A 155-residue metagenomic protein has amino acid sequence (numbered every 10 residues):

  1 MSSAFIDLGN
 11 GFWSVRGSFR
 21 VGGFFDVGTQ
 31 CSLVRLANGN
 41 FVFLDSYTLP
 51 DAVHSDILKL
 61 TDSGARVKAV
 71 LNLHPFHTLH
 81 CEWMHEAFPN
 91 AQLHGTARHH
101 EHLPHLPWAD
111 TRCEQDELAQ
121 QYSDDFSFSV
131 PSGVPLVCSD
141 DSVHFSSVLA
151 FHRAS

Functional and structural regions predicted by a protein language model:
M1-N38: Zn-dependent metallo-beta-lactamase
S2-W13, F43-L49, S142-S155: Metallo-beta-lactamase
S18-F19, N38-D51: Glycine-rich phosphate-binding "P-loop"
V34, H74, A150: Divalent metal-coordination and catalytic microenvironments
T48, G95-A97, V130-S132, H152-A154: Short, structured patches in soluble enzyme cores that scaffold and shape functional sites
L49-G95: Active-site metal-binding motif and surrounding structural segment of the metallo-beta-lactamase
R98-V148: Metallo-beta-lactamase
